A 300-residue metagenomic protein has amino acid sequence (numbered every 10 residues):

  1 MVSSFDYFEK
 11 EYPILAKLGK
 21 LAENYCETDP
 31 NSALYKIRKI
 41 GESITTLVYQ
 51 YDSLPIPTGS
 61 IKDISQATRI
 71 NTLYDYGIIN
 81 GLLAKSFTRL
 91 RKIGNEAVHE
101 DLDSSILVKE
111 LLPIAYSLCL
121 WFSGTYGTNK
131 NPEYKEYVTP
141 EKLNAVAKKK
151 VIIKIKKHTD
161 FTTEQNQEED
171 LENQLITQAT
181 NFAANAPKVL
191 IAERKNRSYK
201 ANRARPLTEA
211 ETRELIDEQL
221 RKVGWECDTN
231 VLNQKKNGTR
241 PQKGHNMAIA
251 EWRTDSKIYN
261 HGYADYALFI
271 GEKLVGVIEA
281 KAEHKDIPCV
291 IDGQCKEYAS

Functional and structural regions predicted by a protein language model:
M1-T162: Amphipathic alpha-helical interface elements
H158-S300: An alpha-helical interface "stripe"
